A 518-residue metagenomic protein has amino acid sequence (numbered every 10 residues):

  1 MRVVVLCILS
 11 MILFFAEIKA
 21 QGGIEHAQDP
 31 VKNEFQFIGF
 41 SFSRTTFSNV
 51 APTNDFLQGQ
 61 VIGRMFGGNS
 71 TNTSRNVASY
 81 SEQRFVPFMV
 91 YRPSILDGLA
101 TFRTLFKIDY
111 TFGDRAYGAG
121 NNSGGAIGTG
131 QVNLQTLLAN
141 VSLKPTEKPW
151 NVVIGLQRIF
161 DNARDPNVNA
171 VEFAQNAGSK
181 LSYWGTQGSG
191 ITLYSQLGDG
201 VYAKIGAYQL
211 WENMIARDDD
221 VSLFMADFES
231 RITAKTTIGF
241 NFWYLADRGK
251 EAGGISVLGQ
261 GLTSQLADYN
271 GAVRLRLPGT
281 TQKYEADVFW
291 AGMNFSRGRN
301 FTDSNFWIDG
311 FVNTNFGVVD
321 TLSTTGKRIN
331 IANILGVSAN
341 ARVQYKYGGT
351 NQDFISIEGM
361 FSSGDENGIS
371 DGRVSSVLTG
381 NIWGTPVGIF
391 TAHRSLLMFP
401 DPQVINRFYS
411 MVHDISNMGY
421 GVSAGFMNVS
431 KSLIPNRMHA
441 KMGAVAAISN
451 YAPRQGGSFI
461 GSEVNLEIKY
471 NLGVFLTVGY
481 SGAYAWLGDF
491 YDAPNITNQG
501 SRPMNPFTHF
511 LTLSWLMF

Functional and structural regions predicted by a protein language model:
V4-F14: Sec-dependent N-terminal signal peptides
C7, E17-F40, N49-P52, N381 (+3 more regions): Outer-membrane beta-barrel biogenesis signature
E25-N69, S81-Q83, F102-F106, V201 (+1 more regions): Transmembrane beta-strand segments of Gram-negative outer membrane beta-barrel proteins
F56-R84, M89-P149, F160-G178, V318-I334 (+7 more regions): Surface-exposed loop and membrane-interface regions of Gram-negative outer-membrane beta-barrel proteins
K148-P149, E172-D371, S423-M427, S432 (+6 more regions): Signature for the C-terminal beta-barrel architecture of outer-membrane proteins
D371-G419: Flexible glycine-rich, low-complexity coil/linker segments exposed to the extracellular/periplasmic environment
R407, P503-F518: Outer-membrane beta-barrel "beta-signal"
V474-Q499, M517: C-terminal beta-signal and adjacent terminal beta-strands/loops of Gram-negative outer-membrane beta-barrel proteins
